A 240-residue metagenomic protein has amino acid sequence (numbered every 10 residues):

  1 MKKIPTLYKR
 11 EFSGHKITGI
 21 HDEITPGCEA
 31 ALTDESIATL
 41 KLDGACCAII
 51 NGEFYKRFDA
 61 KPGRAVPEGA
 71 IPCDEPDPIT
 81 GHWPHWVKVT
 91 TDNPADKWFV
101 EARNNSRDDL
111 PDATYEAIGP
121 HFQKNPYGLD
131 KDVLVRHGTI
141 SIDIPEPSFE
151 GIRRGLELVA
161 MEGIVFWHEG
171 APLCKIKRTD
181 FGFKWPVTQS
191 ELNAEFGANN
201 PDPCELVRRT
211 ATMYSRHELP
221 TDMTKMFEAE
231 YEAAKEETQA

Functional and structural regions predicted by a protein language model:
M1-A240: Core nucleotide-handling region used for phosphoryl-transfer chemistry
